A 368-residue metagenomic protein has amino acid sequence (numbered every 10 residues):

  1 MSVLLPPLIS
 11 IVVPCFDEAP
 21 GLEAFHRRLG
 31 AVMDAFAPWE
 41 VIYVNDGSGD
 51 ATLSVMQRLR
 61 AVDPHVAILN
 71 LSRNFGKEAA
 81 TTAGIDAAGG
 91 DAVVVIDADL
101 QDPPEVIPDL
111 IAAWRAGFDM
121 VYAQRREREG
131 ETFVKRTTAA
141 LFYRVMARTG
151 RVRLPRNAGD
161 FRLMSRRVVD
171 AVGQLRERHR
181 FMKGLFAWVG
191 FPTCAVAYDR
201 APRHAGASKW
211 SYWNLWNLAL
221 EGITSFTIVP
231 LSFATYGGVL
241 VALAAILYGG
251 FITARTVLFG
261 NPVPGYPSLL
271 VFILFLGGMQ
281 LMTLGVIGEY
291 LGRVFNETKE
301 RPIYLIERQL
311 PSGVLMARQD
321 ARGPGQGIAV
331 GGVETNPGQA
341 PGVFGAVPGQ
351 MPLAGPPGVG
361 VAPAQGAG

Functional and structural regions predicted by a protein language model:
M1-L5, F181-G368: Hydrophobic helical membrane-anchoring modules
M1-T132, A367: Structured catalytic core of nucleotide-sugar glycosyltransferases
P14, L71-R73, R162, T235 (+2 more regions): Short conserved micro-motifs on helix faces and helix-strand junctions that flank and scaffold key functional residues
D17, Q174-R178, I228-V229: Alpha-helical structural elements of signaling/regulatory helical domains
A24-R27, A31, S54, A140-Y143 (+3 more regions): Generic recognition of well-ordered alpha-helical segments within structured catalytic/regulatory domains
A67-R73, K77-A87, P103-L185, A201-L220: Acceptor/aglycone-binding surface of glycosyltransferases and processive sugar-polymer synthases
